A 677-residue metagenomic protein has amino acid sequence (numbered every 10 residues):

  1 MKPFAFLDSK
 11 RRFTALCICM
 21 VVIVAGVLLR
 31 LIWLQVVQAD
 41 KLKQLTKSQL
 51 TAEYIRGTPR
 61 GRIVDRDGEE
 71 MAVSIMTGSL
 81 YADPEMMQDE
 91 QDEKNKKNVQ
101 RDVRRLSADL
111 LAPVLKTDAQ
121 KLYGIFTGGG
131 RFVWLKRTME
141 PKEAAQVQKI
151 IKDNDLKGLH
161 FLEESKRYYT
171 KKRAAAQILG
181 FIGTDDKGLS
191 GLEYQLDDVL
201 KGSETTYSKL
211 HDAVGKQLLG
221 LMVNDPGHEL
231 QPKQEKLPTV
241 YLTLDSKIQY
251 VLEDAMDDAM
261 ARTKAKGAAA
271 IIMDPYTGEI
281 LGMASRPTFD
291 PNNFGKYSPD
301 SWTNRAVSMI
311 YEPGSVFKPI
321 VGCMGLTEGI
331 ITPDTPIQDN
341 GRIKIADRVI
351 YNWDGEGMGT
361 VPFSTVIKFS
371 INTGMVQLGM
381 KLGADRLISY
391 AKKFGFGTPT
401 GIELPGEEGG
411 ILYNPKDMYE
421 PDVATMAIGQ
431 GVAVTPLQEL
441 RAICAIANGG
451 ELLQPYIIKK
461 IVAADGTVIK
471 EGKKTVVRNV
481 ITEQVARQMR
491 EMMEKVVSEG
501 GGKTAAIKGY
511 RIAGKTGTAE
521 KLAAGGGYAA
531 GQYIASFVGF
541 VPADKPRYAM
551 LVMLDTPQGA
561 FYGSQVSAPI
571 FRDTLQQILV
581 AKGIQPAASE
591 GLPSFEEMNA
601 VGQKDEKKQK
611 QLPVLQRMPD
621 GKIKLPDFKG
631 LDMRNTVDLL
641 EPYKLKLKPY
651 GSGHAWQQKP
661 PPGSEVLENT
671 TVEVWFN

Functional and structural regions predicted by a protein language model:
D8-K41: Hydrophobic alpha-helical transmembrane signal-anchor segments
Y54, T58-K116: Juxtamembrane extramembrane loops of integral membrane proteins
I55-P59, K264-G267, P455, P649 (+1 more regions): Short, small/polar residue-rich loop motifs at catalytic or cofactor-binding pockets
T58, N98-R105, R137-K142, D186-S190 (+15 more regions): Soluble non-cytosolic domains of exported or imported proteins
A72, G215-Q231, A270, P275-S315 (+1 more regions): Beta-lactam-recognizing serine transpeptidase/beta-lactamase-like catalytic domain environment
R101, L106-P113, G124-K236, V552: Small/polar-residue-rich segments within soluble enzyme cores
V223-A268: Conserved, well-ordered alpha-helix/loop/beta-strand core segments that scaffold catalytic motifs
G509, A523, V552-T556, Y562-A568 (+1 more regions): Ligand-recognition elements built from short beta-strands and adjacent flexible loops
